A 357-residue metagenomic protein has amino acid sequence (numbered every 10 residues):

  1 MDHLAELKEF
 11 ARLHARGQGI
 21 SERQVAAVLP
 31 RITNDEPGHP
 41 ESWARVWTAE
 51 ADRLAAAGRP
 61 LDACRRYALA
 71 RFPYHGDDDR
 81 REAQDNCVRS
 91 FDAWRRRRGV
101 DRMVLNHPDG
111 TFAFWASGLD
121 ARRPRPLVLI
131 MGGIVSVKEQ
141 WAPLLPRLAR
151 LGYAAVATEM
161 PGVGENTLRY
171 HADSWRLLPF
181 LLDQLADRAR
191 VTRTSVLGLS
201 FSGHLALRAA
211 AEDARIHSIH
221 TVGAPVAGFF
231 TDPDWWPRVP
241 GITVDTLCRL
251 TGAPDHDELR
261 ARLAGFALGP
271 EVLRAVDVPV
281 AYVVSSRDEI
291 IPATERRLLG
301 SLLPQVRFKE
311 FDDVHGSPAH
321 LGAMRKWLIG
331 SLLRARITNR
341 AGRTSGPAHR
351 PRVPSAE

Functional and structural regions predicted by a protein language model:
W47, H75-D120: N-terminal cap/lid segment of alpha/beta-hydrolase-fold proteins
Y74, D313-R325, R343-G346: Catalytic histidine-centered segment of alpha/beta-hydrolase-like enzymes
I134-P146: The serine-hydrolase catalytic nucleophile loop
Q140, L168-A189, V196, R208: Alpha/beta-hydrolase active-site loop
L148-E165: Conserved alpha/beta-hydrolase
R208-R262, V278: Hydrolase active-site cap/lid region
A275-D277, Y282-V284, D288: Short beta-strand/loop motif that positions the catalytic acidic residue of the alpha/beta-hydrolase fold
E289-E295: Conserved alpha/beta-hydrolase "acid-adjacent" motif
